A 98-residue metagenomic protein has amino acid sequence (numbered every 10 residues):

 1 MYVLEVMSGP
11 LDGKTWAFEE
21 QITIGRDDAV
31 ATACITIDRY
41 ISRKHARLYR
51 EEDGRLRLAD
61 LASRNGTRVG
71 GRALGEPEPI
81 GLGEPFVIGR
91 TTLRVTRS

Functional and structural regions predicted by a protein language model:
M1-V6, D12-G13, E52, T91-S98: Regulatory inter-domain linker segments that are low-complexity and enriched for serine/threonine/proline
K14-T92: Forkhead-associated
